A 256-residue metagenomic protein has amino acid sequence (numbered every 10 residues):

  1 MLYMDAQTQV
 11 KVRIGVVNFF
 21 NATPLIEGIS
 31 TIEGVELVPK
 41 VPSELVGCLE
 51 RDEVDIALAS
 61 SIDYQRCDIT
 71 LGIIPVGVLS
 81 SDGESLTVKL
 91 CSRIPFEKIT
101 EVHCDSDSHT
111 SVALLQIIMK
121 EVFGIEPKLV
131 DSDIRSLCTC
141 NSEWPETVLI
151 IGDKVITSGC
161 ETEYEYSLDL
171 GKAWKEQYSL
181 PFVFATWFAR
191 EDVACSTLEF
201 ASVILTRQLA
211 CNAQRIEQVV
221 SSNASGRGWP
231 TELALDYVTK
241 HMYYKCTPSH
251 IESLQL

Functional and structural regions predicted by a protein language model:
L2-T31, S85-E146, D153: Bilobed "Venus flytrap"/periplasmic-binding protein-like clamshell domains and structurally analogous long
R13, I56, T70-G72, E146-L149 (+1 more regions): Structural motif
R13, V35-E36, G72, E126-K128 (+1 more regions): Conserved beta-strand segments of alpha/beta enzyme cores
I14, L49, M119, A201-I204: A residue-level signal for conserved active-site and pocket-lining positions in enzyme catalytic cores
I14, P75-I94, E176-D192: Hydrophobic/proline-rich hinge and linker segments of small-molecule sensing/allosteric domains, predominantly
A22-T100, S106-V112: Short, glycine-/small- and polar/acidic-enriched structural segments that line small-molecule recognition paths
D133-S222: Pocket-lining segment of extracytoplasmic ligand-binding domains
A194-L256: Secondary-structure end/capping motifs
